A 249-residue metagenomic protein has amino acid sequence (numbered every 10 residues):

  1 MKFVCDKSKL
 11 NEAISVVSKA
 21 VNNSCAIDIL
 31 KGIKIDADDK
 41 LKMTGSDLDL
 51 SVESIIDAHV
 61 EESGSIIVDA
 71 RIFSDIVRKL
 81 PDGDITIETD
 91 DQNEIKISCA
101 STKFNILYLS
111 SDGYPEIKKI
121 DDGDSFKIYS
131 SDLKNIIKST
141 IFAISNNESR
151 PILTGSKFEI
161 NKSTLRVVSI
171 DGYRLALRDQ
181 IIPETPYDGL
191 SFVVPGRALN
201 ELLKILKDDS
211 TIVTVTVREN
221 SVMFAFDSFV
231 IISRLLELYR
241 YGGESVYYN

Functional and structural regions predicted by a protein language model:
M1-N249: Structural preference for solvent-exposed beta-strand-turn elements and adjacent flexible terminal/loop segments within
